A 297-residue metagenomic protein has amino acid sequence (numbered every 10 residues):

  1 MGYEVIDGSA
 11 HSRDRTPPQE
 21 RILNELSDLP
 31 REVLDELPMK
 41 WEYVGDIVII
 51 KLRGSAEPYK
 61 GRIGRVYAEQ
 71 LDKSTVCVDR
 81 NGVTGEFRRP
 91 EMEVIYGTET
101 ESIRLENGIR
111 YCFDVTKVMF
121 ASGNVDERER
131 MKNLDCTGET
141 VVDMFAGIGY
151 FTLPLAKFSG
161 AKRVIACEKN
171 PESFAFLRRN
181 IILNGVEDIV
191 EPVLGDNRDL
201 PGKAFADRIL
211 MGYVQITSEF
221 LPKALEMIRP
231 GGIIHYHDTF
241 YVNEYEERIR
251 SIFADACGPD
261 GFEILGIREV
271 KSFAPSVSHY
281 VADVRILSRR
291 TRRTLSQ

Functional and structural regions predicted by a protein language model:
M1-Q297: SAM-dependent transferase fold signal centered on methyltransferase-like domains, encompassing both Class I
